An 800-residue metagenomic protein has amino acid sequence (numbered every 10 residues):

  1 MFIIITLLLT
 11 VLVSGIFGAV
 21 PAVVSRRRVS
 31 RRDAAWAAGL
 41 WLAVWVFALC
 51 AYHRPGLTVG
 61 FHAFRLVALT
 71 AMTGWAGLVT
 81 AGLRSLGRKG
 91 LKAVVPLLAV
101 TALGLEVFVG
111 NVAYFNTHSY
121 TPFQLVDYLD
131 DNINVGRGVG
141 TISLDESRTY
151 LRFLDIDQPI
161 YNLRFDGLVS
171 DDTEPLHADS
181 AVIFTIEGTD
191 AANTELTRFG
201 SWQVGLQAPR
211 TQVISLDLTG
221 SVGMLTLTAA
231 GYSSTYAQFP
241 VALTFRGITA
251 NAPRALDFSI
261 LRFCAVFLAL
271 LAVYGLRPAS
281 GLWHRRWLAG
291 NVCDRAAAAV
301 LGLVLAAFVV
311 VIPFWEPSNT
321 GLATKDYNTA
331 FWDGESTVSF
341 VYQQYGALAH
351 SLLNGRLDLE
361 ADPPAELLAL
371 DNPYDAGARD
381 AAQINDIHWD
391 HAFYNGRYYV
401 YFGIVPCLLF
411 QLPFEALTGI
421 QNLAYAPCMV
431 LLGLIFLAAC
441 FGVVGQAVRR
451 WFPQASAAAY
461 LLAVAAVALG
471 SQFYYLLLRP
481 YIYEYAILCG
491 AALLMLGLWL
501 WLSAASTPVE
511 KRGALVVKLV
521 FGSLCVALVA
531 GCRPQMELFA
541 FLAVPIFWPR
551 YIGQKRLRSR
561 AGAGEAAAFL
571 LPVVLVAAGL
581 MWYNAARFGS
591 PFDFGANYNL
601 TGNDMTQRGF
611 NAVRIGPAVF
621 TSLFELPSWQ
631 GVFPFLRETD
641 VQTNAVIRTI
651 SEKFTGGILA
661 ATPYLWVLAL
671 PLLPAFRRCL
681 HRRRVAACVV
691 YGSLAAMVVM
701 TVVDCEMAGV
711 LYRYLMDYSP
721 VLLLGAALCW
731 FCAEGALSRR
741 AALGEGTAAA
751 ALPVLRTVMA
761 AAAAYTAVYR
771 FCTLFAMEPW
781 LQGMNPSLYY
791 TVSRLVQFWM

Functional and structural regions predicted by a protein language model:
I3-L40, F64-N111, I260-Q343, A458-Y460 (+2 more regions): Start-transfer (signal-anchor) and selected internal transmembrane alpha helices of multi-pass inner/ER membrane
V13-V24, N644-R684, R740: Hydrophobic, aromatic-rich transmembrane alpha-helices and their immediate juxtamembrane boundary segments
R28-W45, F441-Q472, A492, P508-V517 (+2 more regions): Transmembrane-helix signature of polytopic, membrane-embedded enzymes that assemble or transfer cell-envelope glycans
V338, Y342, N354-F402, A468 (+4 more regions): Interfacial juxtamembrane loops and adjacent helix segments that form the catalytic/substrate-binding surfaces
L423-P453, L496, L500: Transmembrane-helix motifs of polytopic, lipid-linked glycan transferases
L488-V509, L524-V526, A540-L542, V721-G725: Specific aromatic-rich, kink-prone transmembrane helix
M495, V517-R533, A540-F541, A567 (+1 more regions): Membrane-interface alpha helices of multi-pass inner-membrane proteins
F539-V574: Perimembrane helix-loop-helix junctions
